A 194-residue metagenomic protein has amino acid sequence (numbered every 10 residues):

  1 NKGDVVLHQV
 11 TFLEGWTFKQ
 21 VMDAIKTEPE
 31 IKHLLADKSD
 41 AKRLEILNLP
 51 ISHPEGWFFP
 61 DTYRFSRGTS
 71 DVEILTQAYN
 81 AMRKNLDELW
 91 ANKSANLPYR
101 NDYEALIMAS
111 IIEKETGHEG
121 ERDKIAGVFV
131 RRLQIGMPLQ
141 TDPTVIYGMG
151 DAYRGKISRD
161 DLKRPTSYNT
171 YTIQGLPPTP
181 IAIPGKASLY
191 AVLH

Functional and structural regions predicted by a protein language model:
N1-D4, K42-E45: Short, flexible domain-boundary/linker segments around small modular repeats
K2-E30, A95-D102: Glycine-rich loop/hinge motif
P29-I31, L44-H194: Bacterial extracytoplasmic/cell-wall-associated proteins, especially those involved in peptidoglycan
K32-D40: Short, well-structured active-site flanking segments
